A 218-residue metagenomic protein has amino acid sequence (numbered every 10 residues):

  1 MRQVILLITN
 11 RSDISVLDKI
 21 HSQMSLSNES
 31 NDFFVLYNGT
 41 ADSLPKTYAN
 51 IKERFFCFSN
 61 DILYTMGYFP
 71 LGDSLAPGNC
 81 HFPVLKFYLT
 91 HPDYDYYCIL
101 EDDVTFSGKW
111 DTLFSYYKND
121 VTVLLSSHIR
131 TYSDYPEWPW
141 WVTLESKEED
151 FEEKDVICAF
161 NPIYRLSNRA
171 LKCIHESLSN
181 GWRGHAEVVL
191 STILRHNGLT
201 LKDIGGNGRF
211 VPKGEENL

Functional and structural regions predicted by a protein language model:
M1-S15: N-proximal low-complexity "stem/linker" segments adjacent to membrane-targeting elements
R2-Q3, L26-F34: Short loop->beta transition adjacent to catalytic acidic/histidine clusters or analogous donor-positioning motifs
L7-T9, V35-G39: Short beta-strand/turn micro-motifs composed of small residues that flank or help shape donor/cofactor-binding pockets
D13-L26: Short, well-formed alpha-helical segments that are part of the catalytic scaffolds of diverse glycosyltransferases
G39-D93: Active-site-proximal specificity loops/subdomain of glycosyltransferases
Y94-D103: Short beta-strand-to-loop acidic/aromatic patch adjacent to the donor-nucleotide binding site
F106-T192: Conserved catalytic core of nucleotide-sugar-dependent glycosyltransferases
S177-L218: C-terminal catalytic/acceptor-binding lobe
